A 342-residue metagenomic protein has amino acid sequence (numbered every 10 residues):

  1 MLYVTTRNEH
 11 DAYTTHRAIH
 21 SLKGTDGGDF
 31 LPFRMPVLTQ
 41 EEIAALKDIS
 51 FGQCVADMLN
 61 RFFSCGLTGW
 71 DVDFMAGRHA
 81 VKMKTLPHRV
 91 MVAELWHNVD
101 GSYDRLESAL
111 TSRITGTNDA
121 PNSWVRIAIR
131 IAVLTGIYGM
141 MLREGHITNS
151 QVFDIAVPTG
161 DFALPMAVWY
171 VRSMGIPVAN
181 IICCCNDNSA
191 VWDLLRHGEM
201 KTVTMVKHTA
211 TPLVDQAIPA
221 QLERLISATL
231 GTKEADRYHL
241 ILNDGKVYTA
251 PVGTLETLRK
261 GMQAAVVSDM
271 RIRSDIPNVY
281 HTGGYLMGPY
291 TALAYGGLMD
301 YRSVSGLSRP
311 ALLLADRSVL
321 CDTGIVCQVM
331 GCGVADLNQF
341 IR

Functional and structural regions predicted by a protein language model:
M1-R342: PLP-dependent amino-acid enzyme catalytic core
